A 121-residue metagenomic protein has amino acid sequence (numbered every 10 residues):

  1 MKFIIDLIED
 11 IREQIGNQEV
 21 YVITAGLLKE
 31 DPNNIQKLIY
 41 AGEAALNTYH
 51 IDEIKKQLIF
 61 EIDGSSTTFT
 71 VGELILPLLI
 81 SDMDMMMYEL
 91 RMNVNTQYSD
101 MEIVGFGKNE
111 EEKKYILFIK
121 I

Functional and structural regions predicted by a protein language model:
M1-D6: Short, intrinsically disordered N-terminal pre-domain segments
D10-I121: Detector for the mature cores of small, proteolytically processed and post-translationally modified peptide effectors
